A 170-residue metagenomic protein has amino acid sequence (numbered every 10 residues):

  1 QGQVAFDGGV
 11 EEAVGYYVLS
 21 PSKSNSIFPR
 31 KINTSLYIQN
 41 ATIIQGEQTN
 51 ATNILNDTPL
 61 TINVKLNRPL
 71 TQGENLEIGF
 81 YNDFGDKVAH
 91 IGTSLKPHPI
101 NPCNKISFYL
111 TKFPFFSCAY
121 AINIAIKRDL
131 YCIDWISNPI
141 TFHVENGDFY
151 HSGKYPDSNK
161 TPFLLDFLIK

Functional and structural regions predicted by a protein language model:
Q1-K170: Localized sequence-composition bias
